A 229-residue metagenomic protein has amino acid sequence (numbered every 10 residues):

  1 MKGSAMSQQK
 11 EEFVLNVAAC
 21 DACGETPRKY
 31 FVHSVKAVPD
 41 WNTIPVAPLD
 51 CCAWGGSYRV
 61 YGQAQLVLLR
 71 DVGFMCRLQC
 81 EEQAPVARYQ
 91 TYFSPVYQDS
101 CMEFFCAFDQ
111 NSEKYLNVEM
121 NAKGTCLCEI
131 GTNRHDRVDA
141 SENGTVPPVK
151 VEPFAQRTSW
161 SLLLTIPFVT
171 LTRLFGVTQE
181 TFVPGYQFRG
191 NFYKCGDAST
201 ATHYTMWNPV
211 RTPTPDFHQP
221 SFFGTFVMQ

Functional and structural regions predicted by a protein language model:
K2-Q229: Structural preference for beta-rich elements and adjacent junctions enriched in aromatics
